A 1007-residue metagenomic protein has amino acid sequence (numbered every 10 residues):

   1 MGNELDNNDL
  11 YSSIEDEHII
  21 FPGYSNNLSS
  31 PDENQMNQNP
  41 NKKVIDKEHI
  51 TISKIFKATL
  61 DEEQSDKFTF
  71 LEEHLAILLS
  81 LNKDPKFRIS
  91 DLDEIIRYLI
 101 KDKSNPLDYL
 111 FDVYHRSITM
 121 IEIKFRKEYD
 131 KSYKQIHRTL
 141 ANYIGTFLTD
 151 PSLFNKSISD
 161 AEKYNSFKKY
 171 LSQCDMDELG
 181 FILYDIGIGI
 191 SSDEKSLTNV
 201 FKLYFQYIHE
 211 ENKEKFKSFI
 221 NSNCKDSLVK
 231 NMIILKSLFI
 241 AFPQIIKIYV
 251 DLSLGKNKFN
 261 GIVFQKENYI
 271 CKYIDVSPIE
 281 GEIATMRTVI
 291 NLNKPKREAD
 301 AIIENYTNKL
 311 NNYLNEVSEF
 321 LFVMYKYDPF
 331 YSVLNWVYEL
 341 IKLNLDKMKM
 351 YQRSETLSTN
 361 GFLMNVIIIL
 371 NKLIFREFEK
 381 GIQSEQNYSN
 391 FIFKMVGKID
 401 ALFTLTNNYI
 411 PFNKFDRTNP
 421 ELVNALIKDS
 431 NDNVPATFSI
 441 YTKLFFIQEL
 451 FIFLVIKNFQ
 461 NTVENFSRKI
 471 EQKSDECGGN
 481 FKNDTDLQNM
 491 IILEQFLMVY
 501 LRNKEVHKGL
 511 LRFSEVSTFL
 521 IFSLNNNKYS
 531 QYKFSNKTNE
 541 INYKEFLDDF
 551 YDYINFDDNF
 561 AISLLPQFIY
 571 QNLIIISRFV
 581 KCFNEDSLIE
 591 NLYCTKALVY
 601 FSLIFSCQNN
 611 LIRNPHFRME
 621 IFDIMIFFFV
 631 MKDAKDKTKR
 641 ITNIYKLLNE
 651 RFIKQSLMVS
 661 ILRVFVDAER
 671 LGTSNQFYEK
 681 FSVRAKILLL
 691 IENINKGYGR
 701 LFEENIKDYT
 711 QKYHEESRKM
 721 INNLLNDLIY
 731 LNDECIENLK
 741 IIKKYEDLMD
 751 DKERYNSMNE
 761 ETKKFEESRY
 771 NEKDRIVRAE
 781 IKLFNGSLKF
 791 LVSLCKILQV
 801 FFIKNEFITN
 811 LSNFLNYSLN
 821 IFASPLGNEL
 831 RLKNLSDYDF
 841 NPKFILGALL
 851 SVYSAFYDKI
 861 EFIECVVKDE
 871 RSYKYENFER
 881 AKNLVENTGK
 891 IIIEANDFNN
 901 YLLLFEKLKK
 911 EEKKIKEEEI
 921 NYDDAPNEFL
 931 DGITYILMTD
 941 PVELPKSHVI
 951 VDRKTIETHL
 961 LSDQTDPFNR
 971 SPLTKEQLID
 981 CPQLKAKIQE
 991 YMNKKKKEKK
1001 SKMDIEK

Functional and structural regions predicted by a protein language model:
M1-P40, I915-N921, A925, K995-K1007: Intrinsic disorder/low-complexity signal
N7, S12, S30, R663-V666 (+3 more regions): Generic detector of low-complexity/intrinsically disordered segments and short hydrophobic N-terminal stretches
D32, N39-A925: Extended alpha-helical scaffold domains
F878-K1007: Replace "small metal-dependent catalytic modules" with "small catalytic or cofactor-binding modules
